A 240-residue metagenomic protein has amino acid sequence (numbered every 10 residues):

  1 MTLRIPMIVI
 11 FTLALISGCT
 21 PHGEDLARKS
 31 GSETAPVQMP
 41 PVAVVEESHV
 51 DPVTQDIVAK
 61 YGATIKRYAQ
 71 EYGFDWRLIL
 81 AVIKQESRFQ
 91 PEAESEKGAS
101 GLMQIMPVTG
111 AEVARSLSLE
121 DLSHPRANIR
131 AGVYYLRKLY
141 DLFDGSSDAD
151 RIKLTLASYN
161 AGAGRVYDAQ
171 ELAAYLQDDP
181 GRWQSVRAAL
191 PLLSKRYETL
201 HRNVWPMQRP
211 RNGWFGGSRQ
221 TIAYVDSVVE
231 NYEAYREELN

Functional and structural regions predicted by a protein language model:
M1-I5: Positively charged n-region of N-terminal signal peptides that target proteins for export
P6, I10, A14, G18-R67 (+2 more regions): N-terminal export signals and maturation junctions of secreted/periplasmic proteins
C19-S30, A111, S116-A127, A131-Y134 (+1 more regions): Non-catalytic cell-wall polysaccharide-engagement segments
I65-W76: N-terminal Sec/ER secretory leader and immediately downstream segment of secreted/extracellular precursors
D75-A81, K97, A149-A157: Alpha-helical scaffolds flanking conserved acidic
I83, M106-G110, A163: Short, small-residue-rich loop/turn micro-motifs
A93-V113, Y175: Short, surface-exposed glycine/acidic/tryptophan-bearing loops
